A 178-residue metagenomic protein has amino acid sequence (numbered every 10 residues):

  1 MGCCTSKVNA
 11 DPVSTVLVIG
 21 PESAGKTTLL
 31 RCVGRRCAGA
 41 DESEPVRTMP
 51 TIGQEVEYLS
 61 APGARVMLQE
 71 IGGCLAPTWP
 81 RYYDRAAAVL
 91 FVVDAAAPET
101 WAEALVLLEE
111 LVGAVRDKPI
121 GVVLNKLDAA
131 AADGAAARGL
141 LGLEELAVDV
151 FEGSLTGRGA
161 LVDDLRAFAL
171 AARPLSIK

Functional and structural regions predicted by a protein language model:
G2-L175: TRAFAC-class small GTPase G-domain
